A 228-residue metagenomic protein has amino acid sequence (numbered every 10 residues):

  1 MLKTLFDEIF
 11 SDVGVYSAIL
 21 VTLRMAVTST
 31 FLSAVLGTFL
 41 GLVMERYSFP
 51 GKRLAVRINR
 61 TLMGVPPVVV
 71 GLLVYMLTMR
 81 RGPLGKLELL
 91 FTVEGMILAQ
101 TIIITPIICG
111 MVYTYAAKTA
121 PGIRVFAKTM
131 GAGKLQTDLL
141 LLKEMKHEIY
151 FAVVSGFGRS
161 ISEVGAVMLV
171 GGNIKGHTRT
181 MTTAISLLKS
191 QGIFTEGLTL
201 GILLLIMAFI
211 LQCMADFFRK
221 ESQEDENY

Functional and structural regions predicted by a protein language model:
M1-T30, Y47, L141, S190-I193: Periplasmic/extracellular loop-to-transmembrane helix junction in inner-membrane transport proteins
T4, V70-T101, V170-I174: Membrane-interfacial helix termini and adjacent extracytoplasmic/periplasmic loops of multi-pass transporters
E8-V13, M168-F217: Interhelical loop and adjacent transmembrane-helix boundary motif in polytopic membrane transport permeases
V21-S29, L62, L135, L139-F151 (+1 more regions): Alpha-helical transmembrane segments of multi-pass membrane proteins
T28-N59, K134, L141-L142, M214-F217: Transmembrane-helix boundary motif in ABC transporter permease subunits
T30-T38, L42, V68, L72 (+4 more regions): Hydrophobic positions within alpha-helical transmembrane segments of bacterial inner-membrane proteins
M111-V112, K134-A166: Transmembrane alpha-helices
Y113-I123, K128, L139-L140, L198-Y228: C-terminal transmembrane helix and the adjacent membrane-cytosol boundary/short C-terminal tail of inner/organellar
